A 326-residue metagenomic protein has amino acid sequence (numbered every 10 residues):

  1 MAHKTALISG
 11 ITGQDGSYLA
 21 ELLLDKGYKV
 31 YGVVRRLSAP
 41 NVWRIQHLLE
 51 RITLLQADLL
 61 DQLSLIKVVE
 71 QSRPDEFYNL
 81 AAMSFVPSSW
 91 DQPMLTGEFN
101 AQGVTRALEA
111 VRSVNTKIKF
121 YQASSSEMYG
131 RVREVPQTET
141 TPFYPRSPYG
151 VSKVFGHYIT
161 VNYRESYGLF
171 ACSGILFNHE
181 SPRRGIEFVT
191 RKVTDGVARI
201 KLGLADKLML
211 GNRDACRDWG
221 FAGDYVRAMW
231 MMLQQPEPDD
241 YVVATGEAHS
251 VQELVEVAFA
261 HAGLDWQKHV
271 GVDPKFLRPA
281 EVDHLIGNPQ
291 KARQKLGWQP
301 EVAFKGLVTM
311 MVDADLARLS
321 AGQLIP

Functional and structural regions predicted by a protein language model:
M1-H179, L233, V302, T309 (+2 more regions): N-terminal Rossmann-like NAD(P)+-binding domain of SDR-like oxidoreductases, especially those catalyzing
D25, G32-V33, A57-L60, R184-P326: C-terminal substrate-binding subdomain of Rossmann-fold SDR/epimerase-dehydratase oxidoreductases
